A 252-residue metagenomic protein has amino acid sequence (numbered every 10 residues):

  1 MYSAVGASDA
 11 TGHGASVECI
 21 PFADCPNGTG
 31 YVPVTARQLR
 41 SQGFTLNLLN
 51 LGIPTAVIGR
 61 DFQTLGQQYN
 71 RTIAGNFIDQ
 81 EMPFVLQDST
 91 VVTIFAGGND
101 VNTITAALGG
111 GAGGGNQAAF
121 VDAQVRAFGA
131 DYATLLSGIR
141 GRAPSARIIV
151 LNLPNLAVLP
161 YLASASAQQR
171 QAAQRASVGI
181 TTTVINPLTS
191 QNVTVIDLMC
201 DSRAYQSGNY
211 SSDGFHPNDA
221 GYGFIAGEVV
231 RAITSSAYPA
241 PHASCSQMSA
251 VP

Functional and structural regions predicted by a protein language model:
M1, T90-T93, R147: Structural motif
A4, G30, V34, Q80 (+7 more regions): Extracytoplasmic/secreted proteins, especially bacterial periplasmic and envelope-associated proteins
V5-G6, L151: Short hydrophobic segments within beta-strands
S8-G12, I53-G59, G97-T103, P154-L159 (+2 more regions): Solvent-exposed loop/turn segments at secondary-structure junctions within structured extracellular/periplasmic domains
H13-A130: Conserved SGNH/GDSL esterase-like catalytic core that processes O-acyl groups on lipids and polysaccharides
A36-F44, D131-I149, G179-D197: A structural motif corresponding to the C-terminal end of an alpha-helix and its immediate exit/capping segment
G98-N99, L108-G109, L136-Q174: Active-site segments of SGNH/GDSL-like serine hydrolases that catalyze O-acetyl group transfer/hydrolysis on lipids
L153-P252: Catalytic His-Asp segment of secreted/periplasmic serine-dependent ester chemistry enzymes
